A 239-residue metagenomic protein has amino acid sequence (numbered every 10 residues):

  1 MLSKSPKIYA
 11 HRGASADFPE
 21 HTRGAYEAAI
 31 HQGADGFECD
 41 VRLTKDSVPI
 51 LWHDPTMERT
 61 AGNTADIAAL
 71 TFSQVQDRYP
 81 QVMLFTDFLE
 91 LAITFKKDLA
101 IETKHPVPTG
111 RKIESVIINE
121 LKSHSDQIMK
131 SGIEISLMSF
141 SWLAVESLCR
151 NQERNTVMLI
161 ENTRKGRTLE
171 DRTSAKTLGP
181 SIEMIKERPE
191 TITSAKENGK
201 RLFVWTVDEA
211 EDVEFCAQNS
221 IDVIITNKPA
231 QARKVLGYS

Functional and structural regions predicted by a protein language model:
M1-S239: Phosphate-group recognition and catalysis centered on beta-loop-alpha active-site segments
